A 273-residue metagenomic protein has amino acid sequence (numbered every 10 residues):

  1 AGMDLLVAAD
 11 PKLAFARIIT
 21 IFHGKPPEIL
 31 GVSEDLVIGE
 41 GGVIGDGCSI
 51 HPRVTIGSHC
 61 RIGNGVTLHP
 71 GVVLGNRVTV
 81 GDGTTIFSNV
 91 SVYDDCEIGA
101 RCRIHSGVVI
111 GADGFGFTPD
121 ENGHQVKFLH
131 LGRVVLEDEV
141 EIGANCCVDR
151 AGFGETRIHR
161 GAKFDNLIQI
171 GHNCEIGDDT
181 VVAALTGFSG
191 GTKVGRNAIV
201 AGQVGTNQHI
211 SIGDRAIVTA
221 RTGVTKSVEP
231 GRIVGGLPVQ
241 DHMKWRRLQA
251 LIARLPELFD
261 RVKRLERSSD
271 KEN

Functional and structural regions predicted by a protein language model:
A1-D35, G47, R101, G107-V108 (+3 more regions): Terminal amphipathic alpha-helical/low-complexity segments used for targeting or macromolecular assembly
G31-D241: Structural signal for interior beta-strand "rungs" in well-ordered beta-sheet cores of soluble enzyme domains
